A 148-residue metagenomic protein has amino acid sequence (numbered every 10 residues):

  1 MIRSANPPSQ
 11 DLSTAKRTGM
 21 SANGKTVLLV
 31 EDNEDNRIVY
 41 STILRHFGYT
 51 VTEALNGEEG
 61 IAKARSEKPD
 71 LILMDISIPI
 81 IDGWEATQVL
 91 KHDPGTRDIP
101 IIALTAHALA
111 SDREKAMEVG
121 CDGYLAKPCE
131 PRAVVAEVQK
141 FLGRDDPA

Functional and structural regions predicted by a protein language model:
M1-K16: C-terminal catalytic ATP-binding subdomain
E31: Conserved acidic carboxylate
E34-T52: Two-component/phosphorelay signaling modules centered on CheY-like receiver
E67-L73, I78: Active-site beta3 strand of CheY-like receiver
P79, R97, L109, K127: The feature encodes the CheY-like receiver
C129-V138: C-terminal output helix
